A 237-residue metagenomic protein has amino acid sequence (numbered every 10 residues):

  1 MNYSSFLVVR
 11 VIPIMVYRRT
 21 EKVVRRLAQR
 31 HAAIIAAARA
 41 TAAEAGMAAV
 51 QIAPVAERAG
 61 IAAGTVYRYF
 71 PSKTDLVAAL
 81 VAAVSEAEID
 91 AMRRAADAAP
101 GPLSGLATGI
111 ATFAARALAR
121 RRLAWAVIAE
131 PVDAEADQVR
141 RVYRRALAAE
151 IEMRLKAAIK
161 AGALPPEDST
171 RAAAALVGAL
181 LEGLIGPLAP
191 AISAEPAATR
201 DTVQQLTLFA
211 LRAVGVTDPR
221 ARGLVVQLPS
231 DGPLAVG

Functional and structural regions predicted by a protein language model:
M1-R18, A149, M153-K160, I185-A189 (+1 more regions): C-terminal peripheral helix-coil segments that are non-catalytic and often amphipathic
L27-R39, V55, L80-V84, E88 (+2 more regions): Generic hydrophobic, amphipathic alpha-helix propensity
A33, T41-D75, A79: Helix-turn-helix
Q51, A124-I128, E167, P219-L224: Short, hydrophobic secondary-structure boundary micro-motifs
A79, D90-R122, A173-L176, R200-V203 (+1 more regions): Hydrophobic alpha-helical connector segments
I89, A119, E135-A161, T170-I185 (+2 more regions): Amphipathic alpha-helical packing segments from all-alpha helical-bundle domains
R94, A126-A134, V226-Q227: Short linear capping/connector segments at secondary-structure termini
